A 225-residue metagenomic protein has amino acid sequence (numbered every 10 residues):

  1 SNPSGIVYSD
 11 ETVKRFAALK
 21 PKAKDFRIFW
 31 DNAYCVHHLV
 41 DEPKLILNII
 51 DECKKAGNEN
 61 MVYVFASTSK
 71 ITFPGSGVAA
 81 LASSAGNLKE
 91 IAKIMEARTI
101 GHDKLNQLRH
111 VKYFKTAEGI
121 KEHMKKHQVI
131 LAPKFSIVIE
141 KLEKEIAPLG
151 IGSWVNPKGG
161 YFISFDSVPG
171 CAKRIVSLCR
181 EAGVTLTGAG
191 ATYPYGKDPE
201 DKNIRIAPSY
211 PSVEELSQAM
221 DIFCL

Functional and structural regions predicted by a protein language model:
S1-K44: Active-site phosphate-binding strand-loop segment of PLP-dependent enzymes
I28-W30, H110, G188: Hydrophobic residues in well-ordered beta-strands that form the structural core
D51-A132: Conserved core segment of the aminotransferase class I/II
N58, E181, Y195-L225: PLP-dependent enzyme catalytic core of the Aspartate aminotransferase-like
A82, S164-D166, A207-S209: Short hydrophobic/aromatic beta-strand micro-patches that form the beta-sheet surface supporting nucleotide- or nucleic
K125-I139, I151-D166, R180: Conserved glycine-rich beta-strand-loop-beta hairpin in the small C-terminal domain of fold type I
V168-C171, P211-V213: Helix N-cap motif at beta-to-alpha junctions
